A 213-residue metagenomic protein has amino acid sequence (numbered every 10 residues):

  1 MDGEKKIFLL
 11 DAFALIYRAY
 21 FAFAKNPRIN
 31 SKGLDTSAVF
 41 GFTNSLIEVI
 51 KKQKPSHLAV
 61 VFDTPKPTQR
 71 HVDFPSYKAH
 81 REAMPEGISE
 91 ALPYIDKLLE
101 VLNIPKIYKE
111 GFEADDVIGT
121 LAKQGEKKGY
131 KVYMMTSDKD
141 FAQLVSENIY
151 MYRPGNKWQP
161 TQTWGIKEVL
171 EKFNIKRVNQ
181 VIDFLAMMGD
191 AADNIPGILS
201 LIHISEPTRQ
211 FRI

Functional and structural regions predicted by a protein language model:
M1-A59, D63, Q69-F74: Non-catalytic, usually N-terminal nucleic-acid engagement modules in DNA/RNA processing proteins
D2-K5, K25-I29, A79-L201, S205 (+1 more regions): Extended two-metal-dependent nuclease catalytic cores across DNA- and RNA-processing enzymes
